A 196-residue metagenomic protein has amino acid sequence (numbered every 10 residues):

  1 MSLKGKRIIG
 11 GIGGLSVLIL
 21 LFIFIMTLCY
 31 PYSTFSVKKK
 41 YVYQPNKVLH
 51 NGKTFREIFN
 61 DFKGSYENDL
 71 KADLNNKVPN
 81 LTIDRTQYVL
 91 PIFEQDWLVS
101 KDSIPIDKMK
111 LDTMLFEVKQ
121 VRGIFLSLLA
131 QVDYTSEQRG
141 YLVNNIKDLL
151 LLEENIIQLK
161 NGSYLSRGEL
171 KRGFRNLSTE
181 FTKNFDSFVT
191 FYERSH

Functional and structural regions predicted by a protein language model:
M1-G5: N-terminal Lys/Arg-rich, disordered targeting/topogenic segments
G10-C29: Hydrophobic membrane-insertion alpha-helices, especially the h-region of bacterial N-terminal signal peptides
S33-V37: Hydrophobic alpha-helical segments
K39-I58: Short extracytoplasmic/periplasmic juxtamembrane "stem" segments immediately C-terminal to an N-terminal membrane anchor
G52-S103, D148-H196: C-terminal amphipathic alpha-helix
D84-P91, M109-E117: Eukaryotic extended alpha-helical scaffolding/oligomerization regions that serve as protein-protein assembly interfaces
S100-L115, V121-V143, S195-H196: Short, solvent-exposed, charged loop/turn and helix-capping segments that join or cap alpha-helices on peripheral
K108-F116, R139-K147, R167-T179: Short, charged, amphipathic alpha-helical segments
